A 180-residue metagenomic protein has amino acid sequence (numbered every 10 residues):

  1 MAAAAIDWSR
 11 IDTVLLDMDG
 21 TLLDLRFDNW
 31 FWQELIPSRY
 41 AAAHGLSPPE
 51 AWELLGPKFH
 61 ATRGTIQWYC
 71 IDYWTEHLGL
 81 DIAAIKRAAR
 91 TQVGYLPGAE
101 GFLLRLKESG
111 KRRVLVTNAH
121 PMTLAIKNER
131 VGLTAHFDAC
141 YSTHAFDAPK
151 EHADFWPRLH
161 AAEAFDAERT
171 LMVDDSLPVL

Functional and structural regions predicted by a protein language model:
A2-D7, P157, A161: Short amphipathic alpha-helix with an adjacent loop that forms part of the alpha/beta core around
A4-G101, R105, H120-M122: N-terminal helical cap/lid subdomain that shapes the substrate entry/recognition surface in HAD-like hydrolases
S9-I11, G110, A167-R169: A general structural motif
Q67, S109, S176: Flexible coil/turn residues that form the inter-helical turn or adjacent wing/linker of helix-turn-helix
Q92-L96, P149, V173: A conditional alpha-helix N-cap/helix-loop micro-motif detector
L103-E108, H160, L180: Surface-exposed amphipathic alpha-helices with a cationic face
V114, H120-L171, L177: Substrate-recognition "cap/lid" segment bordering the active-site pocket of phosphatases
